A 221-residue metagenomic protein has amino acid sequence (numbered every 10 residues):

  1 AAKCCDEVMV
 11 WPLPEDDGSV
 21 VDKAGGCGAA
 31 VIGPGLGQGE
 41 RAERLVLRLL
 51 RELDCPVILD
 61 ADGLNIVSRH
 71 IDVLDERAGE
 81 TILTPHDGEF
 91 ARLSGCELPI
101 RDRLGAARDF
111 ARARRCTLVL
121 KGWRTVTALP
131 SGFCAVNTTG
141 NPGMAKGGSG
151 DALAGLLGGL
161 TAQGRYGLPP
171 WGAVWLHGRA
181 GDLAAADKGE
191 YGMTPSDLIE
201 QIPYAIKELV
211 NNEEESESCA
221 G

Functional and structural regions predicted by a protein language model:
A1-T139, K207-G221: Glycine-rich phosphate/dinucleotide-binding loop and adjoining beta-alpha-beta core of small-molecule
G35-G39, R124, P142, S149-L153 (+2 more regions): Gly/Ser/Thr-rich beta-alpha loop segments that engage phosphate groups in nucleotides
T81, E97-D102, M144-G147, G189 (+1 more regions): A short glycine-/small-residue-rich loop at the edge of a beta-strand within enzyme catalytic domains
F90-S94, T138-M144, A154, D182-Y191: Short beta-alpha connecting loops at secondary-structure transitions that line or flank enzyme active sites
R92, K146-L176: Short, small-residue alpha-helix embedded
R103-R112, Y166-G181, P195-P203: Short, well-structured alpha-helical segments that form the helix of a local strand-helix-strand
R179-G221: Charged C-terminal helix
